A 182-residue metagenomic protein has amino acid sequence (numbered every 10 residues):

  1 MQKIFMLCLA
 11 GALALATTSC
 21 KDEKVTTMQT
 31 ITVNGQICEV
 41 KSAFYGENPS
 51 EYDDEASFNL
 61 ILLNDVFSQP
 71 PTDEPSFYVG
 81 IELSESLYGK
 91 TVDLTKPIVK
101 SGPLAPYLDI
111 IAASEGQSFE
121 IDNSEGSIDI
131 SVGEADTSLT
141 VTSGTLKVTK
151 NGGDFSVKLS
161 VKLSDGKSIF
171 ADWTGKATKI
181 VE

Functional and structural regions predicted by a protein language model:
Q2-C8: Sec-dependent signal peptide recognition, specifically the positively charged N-region followed immediately by
L15-S19: C-terminal motif of bacterial Sec signal peptides marking the signal peptidase cleavage site
K21-E23: Bacterial signal peptide processing site
T26-M28, D54-N59, G152-K158: Short, hydrophobic/aromatic-rich segments at coil-to-beta transitions
T27, S143-L146, K158-E182: Edge beta-strand at a domain terminus
M28-G46: Post-signal peptide N-terminal segment of mature Sec-exported envelope proteins
I37, L83-E85, G152, V161-L163: A mature extracytoplasmic/lumenal domain signature
E51-K147: Surface-exposed helix/loop patches within compact recognition domains
